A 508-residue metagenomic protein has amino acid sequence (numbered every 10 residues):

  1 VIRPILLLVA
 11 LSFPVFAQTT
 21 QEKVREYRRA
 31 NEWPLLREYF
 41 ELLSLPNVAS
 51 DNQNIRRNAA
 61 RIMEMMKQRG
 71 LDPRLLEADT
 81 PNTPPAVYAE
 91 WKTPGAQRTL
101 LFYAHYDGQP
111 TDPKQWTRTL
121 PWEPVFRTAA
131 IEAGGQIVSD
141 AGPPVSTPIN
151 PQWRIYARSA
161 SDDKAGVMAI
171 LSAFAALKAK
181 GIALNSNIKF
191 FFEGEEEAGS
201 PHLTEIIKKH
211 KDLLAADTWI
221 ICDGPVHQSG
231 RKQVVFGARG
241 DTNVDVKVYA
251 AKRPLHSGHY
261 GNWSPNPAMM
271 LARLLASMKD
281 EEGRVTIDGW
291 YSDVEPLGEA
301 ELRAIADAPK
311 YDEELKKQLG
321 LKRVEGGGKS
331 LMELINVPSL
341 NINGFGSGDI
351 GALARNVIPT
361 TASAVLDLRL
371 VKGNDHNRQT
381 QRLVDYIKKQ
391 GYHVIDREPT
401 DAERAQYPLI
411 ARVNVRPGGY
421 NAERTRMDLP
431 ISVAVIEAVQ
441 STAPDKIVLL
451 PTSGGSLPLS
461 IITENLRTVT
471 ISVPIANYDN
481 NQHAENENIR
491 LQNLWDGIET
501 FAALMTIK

Functional and structural regions predicted by a protein language model:
R3, W153-M168, G261, P265 (+1 more regions): Short, conserved micro-motifs enriched in small and acidic residues
P4-F13: Sec-dependent N-terminal signal peptides
Q18-A160, K180-L184: Acidic/His- and Gly-rich active-site-bordering loop/insert found across diverse amide/peptide-bond hydrolases
G95, Q228-S229, Y291-L353, N374-D385 (+2 more regions): An extended, acidic, His-containing surface patch that forms the Zn2+-binding/catalytic region of metallohydrolases
T147-G237, K310: Acidic/histidine-rich catalytic neighborhood of metal-dependent amide-processing enzymes
A165-A176, M270-R273, A434, I461 (+1 more regions): Short amphipathic alpha-helical face segments that pack within enzyme cores and frequently flank/anchor catalytic
S172-A179, R273-S277, L368, A503-T506: Short glycine/serine- and small hydrophobic-enriched flexible loop segments
T204, D212-K388: Midchain, well-structured core segments that form catalytic/ion-binding scaffolds
